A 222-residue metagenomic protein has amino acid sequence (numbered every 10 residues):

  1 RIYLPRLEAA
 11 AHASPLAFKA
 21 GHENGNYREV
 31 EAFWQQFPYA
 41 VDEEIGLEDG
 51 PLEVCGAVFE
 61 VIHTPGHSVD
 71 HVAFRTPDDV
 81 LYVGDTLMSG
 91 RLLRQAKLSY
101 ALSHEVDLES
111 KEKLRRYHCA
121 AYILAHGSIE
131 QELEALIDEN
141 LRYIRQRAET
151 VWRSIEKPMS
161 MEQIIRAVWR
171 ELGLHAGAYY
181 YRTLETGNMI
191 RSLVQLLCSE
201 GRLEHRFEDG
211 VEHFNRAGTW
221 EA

Functional and structural regions predicted by a protein language model:
R1-L52: Active-site HxH/HxHxD metal-binding segment of metal-dependent hydrolases
A10, L108, E162-I165: Generic structural signal for individual residues within well-ordered alpha-helical segments across diverse proteins
H12-P15, L133-E134, R216: Short Asp/Glu-rich motifs
E23-E29, S89-L92, G173-G177: Short glycine/proline- and charge-enriched loop/turn segments that cap or connect secondary-structure elements
G25, P51, V58-A148: Metallo-beta-lactamase
A40-G46, L114-H118, R202: A structural motif corresponding to the C-terminal end of an alpha-helix and its immediate exit/capping segment
V54, R75, H205-F207: Generic beta-strand structural signal
R153-A222: C-terminal regulatory/interaction regions
